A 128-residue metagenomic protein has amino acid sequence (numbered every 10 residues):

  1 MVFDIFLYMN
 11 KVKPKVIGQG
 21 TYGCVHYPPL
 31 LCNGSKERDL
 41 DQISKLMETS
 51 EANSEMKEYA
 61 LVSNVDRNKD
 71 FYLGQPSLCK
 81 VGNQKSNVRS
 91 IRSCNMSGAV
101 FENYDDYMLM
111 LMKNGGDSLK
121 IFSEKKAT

Functional and structural regions predicted by a protein language model:
M1-V16, C32: Juxta-kinase regulatory segment immediately upstream of eukaryotic protein kinase catalytic domains
D4-L7, S35-Q42, N114-K125: Surface-exposed beta-strand-to-loop junctions that form interaction patches on eukaryotic regulatory domains
L7-Y8, Y27, I91-N95: Short amphipathic alpha-helical surface micro-motifs
V12, G20, E37-D39, Y104-Y107: Eukaryote-biased feature marking scaffold/signaling PDZ-domain proteins and nuclear chromatin regulators
P14-V16, N33-S35, G98-N103: Beta-strand elements of modular eukaryotic interaction domains
Q19-R89: ATP-binding glycine-rich loop module of kinase domains
G23, A127-T128: Internal alpha-helical scaffold/solenoid segments in large eukaryotic proteins
K69-A127: Conserved structural core of kinase catalytic domains
